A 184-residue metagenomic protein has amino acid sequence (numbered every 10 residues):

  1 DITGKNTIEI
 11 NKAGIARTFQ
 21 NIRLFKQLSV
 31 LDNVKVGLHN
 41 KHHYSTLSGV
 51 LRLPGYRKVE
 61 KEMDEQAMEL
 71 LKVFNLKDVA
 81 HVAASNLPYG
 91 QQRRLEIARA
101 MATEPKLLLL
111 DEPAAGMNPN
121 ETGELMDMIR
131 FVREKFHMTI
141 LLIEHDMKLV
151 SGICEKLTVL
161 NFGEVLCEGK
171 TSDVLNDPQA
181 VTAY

Functional and structural regions predicted by a protein language model:
D1-A183: Glycine-rich phosphate-binding loops of nucleotide-dependent enzymes
